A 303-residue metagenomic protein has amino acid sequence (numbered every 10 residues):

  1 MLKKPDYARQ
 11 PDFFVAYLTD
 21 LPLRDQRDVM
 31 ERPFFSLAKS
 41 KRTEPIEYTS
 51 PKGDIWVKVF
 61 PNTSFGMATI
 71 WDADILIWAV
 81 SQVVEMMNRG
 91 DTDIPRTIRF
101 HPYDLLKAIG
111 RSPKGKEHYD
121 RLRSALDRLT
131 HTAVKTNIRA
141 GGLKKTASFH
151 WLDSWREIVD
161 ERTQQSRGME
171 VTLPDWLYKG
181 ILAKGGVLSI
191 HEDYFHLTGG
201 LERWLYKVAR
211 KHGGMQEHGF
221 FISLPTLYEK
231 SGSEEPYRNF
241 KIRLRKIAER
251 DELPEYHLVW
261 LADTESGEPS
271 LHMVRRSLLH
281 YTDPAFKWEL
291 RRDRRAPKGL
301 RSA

Functional and structural regions predicted by a protein language model:
M1-A303: Charged, alpha-helix-forming regions
